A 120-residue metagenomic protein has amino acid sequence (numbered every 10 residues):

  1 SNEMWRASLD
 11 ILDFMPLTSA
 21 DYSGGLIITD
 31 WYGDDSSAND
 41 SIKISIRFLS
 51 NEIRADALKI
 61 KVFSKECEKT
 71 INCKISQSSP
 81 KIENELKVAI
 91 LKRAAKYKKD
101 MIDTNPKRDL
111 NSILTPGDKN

Functional and structural regions predicted by a protein language model:
S1-N120: Ser/Thr-rich, low-complexity intrinsically disordered terminal regions
